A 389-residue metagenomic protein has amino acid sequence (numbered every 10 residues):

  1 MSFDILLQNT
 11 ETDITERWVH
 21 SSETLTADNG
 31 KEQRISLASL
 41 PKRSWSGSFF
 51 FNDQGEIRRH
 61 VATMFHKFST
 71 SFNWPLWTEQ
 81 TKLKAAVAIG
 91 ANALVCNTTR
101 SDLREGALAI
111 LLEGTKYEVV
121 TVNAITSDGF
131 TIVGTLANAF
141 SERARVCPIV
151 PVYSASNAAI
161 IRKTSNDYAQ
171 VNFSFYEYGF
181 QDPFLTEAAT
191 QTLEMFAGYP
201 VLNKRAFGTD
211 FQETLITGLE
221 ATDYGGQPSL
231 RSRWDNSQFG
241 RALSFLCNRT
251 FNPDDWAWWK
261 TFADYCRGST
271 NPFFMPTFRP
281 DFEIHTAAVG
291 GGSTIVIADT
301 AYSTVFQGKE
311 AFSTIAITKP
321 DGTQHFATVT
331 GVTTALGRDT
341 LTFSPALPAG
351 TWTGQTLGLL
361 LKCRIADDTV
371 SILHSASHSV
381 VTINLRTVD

Functional and structural regions predicted by a protein language model:
M1-S22, R100-D102, G114-E118, N123-G225 (+4 more regions): Small/polar beta-strand repeat architecture
D13, S44, E105-L108, G240 (+2 more regions): Exposed beta-strand and adjacent loop surfaces of beta-rich binding modules that mediate intermolecular recognition
T15-E56, Y178, A206-W259: Short secondary-structure "cap/edge" segments that initiate or terminate local elements
H20, G47, L76-E79, G354: Intrinsic disorder/low-complexity segments enriched in polar/charged and small flexible residues
K42-S46, A91-A93, Q170-N172, Q238-A242 (+2 more regions): Intrinsic-disorder/low-complexity, polar/charged segments enriched in Ser/Thr/Lys/Arg/Asp/Glu/Gln
G47, L108-I110, I383-L385: Conserved short hydrophobic patches within well-ordered secondary structure
F50, Q54-A139, M195-Y199, N203-R205 (+1 more regions): Autoprocessing Asn-cyclization modules and mimics
